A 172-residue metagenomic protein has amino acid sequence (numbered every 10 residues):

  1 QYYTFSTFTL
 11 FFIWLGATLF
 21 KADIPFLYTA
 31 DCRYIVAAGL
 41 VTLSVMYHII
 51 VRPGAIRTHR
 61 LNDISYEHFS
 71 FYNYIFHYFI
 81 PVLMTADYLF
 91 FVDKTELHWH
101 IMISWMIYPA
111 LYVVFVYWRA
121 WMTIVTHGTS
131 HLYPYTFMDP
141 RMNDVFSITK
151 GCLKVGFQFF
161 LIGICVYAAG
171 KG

Functional and structural regions predicted by a protein language model:
Q1-K21, Y28: Early transmembrane hairpin module of multi-pass membrane proteins
Q1-S6, H68-F76: Interfacial loop-to-helix transition and helix-capping segments at the boundaries of transmembrane helices
F11-A17, G39-M46, I50, L83-A86 (+1 more regions): Membrane-embedded alpha-helical transmembrane segments of multi-pass integral membrane proteins
A22-C32, V92-H100: Membrane-interface helix-boundary motifs at transmembrane edges
G39-L43, I103-W121: Hydrophobic alpha-helical membrane-insertion segments
S70-V82, K150-F157: Membrane-interface loop-to-helix entry segments
F79-L97: Alpha-helical transmembrane segments in multipass membrane proteins, preferentially the mid-helix core
T123-I124, G128-Y167, K171: Membrane-interface transmembrane-helix boundary segments in multi-pass integral membrane proteins
